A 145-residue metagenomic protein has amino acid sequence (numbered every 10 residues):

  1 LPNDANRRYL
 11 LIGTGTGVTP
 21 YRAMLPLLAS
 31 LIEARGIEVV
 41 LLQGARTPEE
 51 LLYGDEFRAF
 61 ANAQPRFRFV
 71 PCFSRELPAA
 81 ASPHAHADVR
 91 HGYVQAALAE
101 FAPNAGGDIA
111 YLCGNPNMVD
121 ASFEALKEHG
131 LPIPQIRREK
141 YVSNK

Functional and structural regions predicted by a protein language model:
L1, S30-E33, A59-A63: Short, conserved, surface-exposed binding loops centered on an aromatic residue
L1-L11, P26-L27, F73-R75, K140 (+1 more regions): FAD-binding FR-type
P2-A5, E33-R35, N104: Short, flexible hinge/linker loops that cap or flank conserved catalytic cores
L10-G13, L112-C113: Catalytic cysteine-centered active loop of the rhodanese-like fold, especially the PTP/DSP P-loop
T14-T19: Ser/Thr-glycine-rich phosphate-binding loops at phosphate-binding pockets of nucleotides, nucleotide cofactors
P20-I32: Histidine-anchored nucleotide/phosphate-binding helix
L31-G36, Q43: A short beta-strand-loop micro-motif that forms or neighbors metal/cofactor- and ligand-binding patches at active-site
V39-K145: Reductase modules of NAD(P)H-dependent flavoproteins
